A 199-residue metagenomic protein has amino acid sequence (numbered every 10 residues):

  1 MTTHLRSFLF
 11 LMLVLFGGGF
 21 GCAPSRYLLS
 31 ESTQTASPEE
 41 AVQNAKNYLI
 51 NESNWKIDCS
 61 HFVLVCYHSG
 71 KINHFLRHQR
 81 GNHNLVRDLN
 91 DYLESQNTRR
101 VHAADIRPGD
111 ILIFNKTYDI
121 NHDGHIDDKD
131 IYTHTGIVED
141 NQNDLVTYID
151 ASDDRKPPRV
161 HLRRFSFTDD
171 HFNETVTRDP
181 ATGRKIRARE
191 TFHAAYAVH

Functional and structural regions predicted by a protein language model:
M1-L9: Bacterial N-terminal signal peptides that target proteins for export
M1-T2, N97, V146, A181: Intrinsically disordered/low-complexity terminal segments and short unstructured peptides
T3, E39-N47, H74, D91 (+3 more regions): Polar/charged alpha-helical tracts
F10-G19: Bacterial N-terminal signal peptides
V14, W55-D58, D128: Generic detector of ordered secondary-structure context
C22-R80, A194, V198-H199: N-terminal capping segments
P24-L29, H122-H199: Aromatic- and glycine-rich peptidoglycan recognition patches
R77-P157: ...with weaker cross-activation on analogous glycine-rich loops/strands in unrelated enzymes
